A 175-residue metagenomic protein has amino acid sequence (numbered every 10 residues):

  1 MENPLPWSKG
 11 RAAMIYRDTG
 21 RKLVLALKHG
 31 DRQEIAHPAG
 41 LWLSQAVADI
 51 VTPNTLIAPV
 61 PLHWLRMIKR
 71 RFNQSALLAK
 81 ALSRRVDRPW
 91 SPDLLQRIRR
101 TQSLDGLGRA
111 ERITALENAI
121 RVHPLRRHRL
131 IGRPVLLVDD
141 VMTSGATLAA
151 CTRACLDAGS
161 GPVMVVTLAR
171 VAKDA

Functional and structural regions predicted by a protein language model:
M1-A175: Glycine-rich phosphate/pyrophosphate-handling loop used in enzymes and phosphotransfer proteins
